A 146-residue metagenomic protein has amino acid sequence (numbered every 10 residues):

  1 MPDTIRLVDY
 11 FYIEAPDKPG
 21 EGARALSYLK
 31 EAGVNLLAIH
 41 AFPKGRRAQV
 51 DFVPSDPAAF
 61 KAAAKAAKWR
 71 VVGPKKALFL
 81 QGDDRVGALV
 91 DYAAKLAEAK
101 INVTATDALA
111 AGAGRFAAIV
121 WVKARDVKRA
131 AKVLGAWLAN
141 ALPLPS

Functional and structural regions predicted by a protein language model:
M1-S146: A conserved regulatory-domain signal marking ACT and ACT-like small-molecule sensing domains and adjacent regulatory
